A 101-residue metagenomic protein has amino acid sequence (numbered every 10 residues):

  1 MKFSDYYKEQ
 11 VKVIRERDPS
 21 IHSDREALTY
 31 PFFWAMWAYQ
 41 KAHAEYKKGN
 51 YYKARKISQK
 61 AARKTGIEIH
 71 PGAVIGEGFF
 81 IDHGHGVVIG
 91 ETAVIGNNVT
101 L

Functional and structural regions predicted by a protein language model:
M1-T65: Terminal amphipathic alpha-helical/low-complexity segments used for targeting or macromolecular assembly
E68-F80, G84-T100: Beta-solenoid/beta-rich acyl/carboxylate-transfer cores
